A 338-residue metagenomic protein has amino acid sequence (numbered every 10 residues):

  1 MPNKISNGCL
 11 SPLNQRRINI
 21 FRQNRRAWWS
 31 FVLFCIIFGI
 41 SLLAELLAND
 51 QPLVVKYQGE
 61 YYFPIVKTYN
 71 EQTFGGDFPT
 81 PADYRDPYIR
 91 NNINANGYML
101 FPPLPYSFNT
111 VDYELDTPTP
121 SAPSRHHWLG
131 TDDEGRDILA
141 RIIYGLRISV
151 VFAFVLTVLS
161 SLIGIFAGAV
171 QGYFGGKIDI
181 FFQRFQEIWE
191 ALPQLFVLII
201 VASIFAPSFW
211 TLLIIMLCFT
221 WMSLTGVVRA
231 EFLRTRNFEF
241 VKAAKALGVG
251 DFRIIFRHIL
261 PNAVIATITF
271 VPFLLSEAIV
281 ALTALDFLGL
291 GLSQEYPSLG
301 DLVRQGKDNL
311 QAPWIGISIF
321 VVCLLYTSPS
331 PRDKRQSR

Functional and structural regions predicted by a protein language model:
M1-S161, I165, A169-V170, G306-I319 (+2 more regions): Gly/Trp-centered helix-boundary motif
T131-S328, R335: Alpha-helical transmembrane segments of integral membrane proteins, especially multi-pass inner/plasma-membrane
